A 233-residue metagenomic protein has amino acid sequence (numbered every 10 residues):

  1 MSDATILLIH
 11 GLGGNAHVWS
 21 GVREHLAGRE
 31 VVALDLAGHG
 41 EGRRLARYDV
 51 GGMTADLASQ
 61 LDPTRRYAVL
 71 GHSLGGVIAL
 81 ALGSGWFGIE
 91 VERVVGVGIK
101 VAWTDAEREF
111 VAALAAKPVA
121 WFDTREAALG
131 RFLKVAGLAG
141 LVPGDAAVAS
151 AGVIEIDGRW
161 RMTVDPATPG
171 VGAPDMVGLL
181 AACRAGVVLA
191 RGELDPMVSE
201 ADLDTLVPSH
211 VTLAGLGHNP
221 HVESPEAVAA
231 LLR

Functional and structural regions predicted by a protein language model:
S2-R43: Conserved HGGG/HGGXW glycine-rich cap/lid loop of the alpha/beta-hydrolase fold
V32-L70, A230: Active-site loop/oxyanion-hole signature of alpha/beta-hydrolase fold enzymes
D35-G40, K100, A214-G217: Short beta-to-alpha linker loops that shape the active-site pocket of alpha/beta-hydrolase fold enzymes
G71-G75, A79: Gly/Ala-rich beta-loop-alpha elbow adjacent to hydrolase catalytic centers
S84, V91-R125: Flexible "cap/lid" loop of the alpha/beta hydrolase fold
D123-P174: Conserved alpha/beta-hydrolase catalytic His-Asp/Glu region
I154-T212: Conserved serine/cysteine hydrolase catalytic core
L213-P225, A229: Catalytic histidine-centered segment of alpha/beta-hydrolase-like enzymes
